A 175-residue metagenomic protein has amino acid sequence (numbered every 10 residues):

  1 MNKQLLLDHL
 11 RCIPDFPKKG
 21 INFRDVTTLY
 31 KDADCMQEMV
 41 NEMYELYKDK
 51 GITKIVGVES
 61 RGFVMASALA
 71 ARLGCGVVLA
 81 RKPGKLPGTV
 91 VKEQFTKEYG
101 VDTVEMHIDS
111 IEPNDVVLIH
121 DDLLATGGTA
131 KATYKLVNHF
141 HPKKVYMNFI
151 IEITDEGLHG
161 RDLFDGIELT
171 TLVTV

Functional and structural regions predicted by a protein language model:
M1-I52: Active-site-facing substrate-recognition patch
D8-H9, K131-V175: PRPP-dependent phosphoribosyltransferase catalytic core
G51-E59: Short glycine-rich phosphate-binding loop at a beta-alpha junction
T53-K54, V116-L118: Structural motif
V64-L73, Y134: Short Gly/Thr/Asp-enriched flexible loops that form oxyanion-binding sites at enzyme active sites
L73-G74, Q94-E98, L163-I167: Short, hinge-like loop/turn segments at secondary-structure boundaries
V78-V117: Short, glycine/charge-rich flexible loops or terminal/linker lids adjacent to PRPP-binding catalytic cores
D122, G127: Conserved G/P- and acidic residue-centered "switch" motifs that form tight phosphate/ATP-binding loops in soluble
